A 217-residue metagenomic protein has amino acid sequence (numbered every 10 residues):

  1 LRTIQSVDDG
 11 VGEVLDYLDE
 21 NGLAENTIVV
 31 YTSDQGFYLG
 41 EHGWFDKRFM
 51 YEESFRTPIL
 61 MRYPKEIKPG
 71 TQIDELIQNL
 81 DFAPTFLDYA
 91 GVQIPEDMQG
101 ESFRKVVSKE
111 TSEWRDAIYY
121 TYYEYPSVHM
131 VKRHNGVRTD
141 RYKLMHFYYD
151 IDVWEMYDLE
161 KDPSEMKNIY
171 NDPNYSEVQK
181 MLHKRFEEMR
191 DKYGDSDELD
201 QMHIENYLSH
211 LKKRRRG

Functional and structural regions predicted by a protein language model:
T3, V7, I169-G217: Long, internal low-complexity/basic segments
T3-V7, V11, I28-S33, I59-M61 (+1 more regions): Beta-strand elements within well-structured catalytic alpha/beta cores of enzymes that handle phosphate/sulfate esters
Q5-G12, F55, I77-P84, M98-E101 (+5 more regions): A structural signal for well-ordered alpha-helical segments within the folded catalytic domains of diverse enzymes
G10-Y17, T85, Y89, R185-K192: Short alpha-helical functional segments enriched in proximate histidine and acidic residues
D16-T71, E75-Q78: Histidine-centered active-site microenvironments of extracellular/periplasmic hydrolases and transferases
A24-T27, P69-N135, Y175-K184, E198-H203: Polar, surface-exposed loop/tail segments that function as active-site lids or cofactor/substrate-recognition elements
Y31-F37, G43-W44, Q99, Y122-Y125 (+1 more regions): Short, solvent-exposed turn/loop segments enriched in Gly/Ser/Thr/Pro and often Arg
M145-Y149: Short beta-strand micro-motifs enriched in acidic
